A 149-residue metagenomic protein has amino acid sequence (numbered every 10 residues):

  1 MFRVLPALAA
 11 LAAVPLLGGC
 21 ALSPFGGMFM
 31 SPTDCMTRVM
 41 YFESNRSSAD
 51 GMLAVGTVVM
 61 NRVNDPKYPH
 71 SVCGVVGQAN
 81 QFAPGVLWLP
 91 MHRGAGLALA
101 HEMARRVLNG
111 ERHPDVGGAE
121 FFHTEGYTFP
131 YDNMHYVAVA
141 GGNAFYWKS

Functional and structural regions predicted by a protein language model:
M1-A9: Bacterial N-terminal signal peptides that target proteins for export
L16-G19: C-terminal motif of bacterial Sec signal peptides marking the signal peptidase cleavage site
A21-S149: Bacterial extracytoplasmic/cell-wall-associated proteins, especially those involved in peptidoglycan
